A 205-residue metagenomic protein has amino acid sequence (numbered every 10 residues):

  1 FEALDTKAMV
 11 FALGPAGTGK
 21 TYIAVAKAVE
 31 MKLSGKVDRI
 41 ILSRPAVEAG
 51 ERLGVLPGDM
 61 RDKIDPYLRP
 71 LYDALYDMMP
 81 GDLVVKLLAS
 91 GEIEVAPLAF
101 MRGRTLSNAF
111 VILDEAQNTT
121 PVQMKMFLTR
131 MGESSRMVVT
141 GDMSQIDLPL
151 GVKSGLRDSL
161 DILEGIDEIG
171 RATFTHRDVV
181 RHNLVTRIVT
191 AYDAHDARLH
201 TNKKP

Functional and structural regions predicted by a protein language model:
E2-L113, Q117-P205: Conserved helicase motor core of SF1/SF2 NTP-dependent helicases
